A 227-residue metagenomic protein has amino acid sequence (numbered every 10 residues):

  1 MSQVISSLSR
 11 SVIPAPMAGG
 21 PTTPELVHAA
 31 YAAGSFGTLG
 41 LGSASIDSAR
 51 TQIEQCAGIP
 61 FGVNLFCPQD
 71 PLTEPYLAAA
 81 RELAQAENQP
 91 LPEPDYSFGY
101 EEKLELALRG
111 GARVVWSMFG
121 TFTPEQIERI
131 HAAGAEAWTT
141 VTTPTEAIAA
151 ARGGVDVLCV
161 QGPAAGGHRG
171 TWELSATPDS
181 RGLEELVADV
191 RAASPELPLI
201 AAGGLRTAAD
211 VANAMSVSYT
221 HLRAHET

Functional and structural regions predicted by a protein language model:
M1-E196: Active-site entrance/lid segments in N-terminal catalytic domains of soluble metabolic enzymes
M17, L205, A224: Hydrophobic pocket-lining residues within nucleotide cofactor-binding pockets
T145-G153, L205-S218: Catalytic cores of alpha/beta
P198-R206: Glycine-rich adenosine-cofactor-binding loop
T220-T227: Conserved small/polar residues in nucleotide/adenosyl-binding loops
